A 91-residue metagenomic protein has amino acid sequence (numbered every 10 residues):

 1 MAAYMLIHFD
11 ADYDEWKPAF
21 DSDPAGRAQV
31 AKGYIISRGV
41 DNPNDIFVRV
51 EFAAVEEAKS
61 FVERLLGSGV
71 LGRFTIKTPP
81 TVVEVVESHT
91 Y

Functional and structural regions predicted by a protein language model:
A2-F9, S37-L65: Short, well-ordered beta-strand segments in beta-rich or mixed alpha/beta enzyme and ligand-binding folds
H8-A19: Short, surface-exposed ligand-recognition loops at beta-strand->loop->(often short) alpha-helix junctions that present
Y13-E15, A54-E56, H89: Residues that cap or initiate secondary-structure elements
P18-I35, E51-E84: An amphipathic, aromatic/His-enriched active-site/gating alpha helix that lines ligand/cofactor pockets
D41, T78-Y91: Short proline/glycine- and acidic-rich turn/helix-capping motifs at secondary-structure junctions
